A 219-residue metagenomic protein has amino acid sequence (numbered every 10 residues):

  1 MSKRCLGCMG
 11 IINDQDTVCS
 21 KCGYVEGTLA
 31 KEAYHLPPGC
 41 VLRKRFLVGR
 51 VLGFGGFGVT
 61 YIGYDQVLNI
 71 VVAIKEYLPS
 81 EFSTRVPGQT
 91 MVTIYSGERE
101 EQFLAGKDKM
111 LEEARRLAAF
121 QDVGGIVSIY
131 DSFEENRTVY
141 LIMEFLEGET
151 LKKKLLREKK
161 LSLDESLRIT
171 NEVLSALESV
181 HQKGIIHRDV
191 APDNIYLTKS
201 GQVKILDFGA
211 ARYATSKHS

Functional and structural regions predicted by a protein language model:
G49-G55, T60: Protein kinase glycine-rich loop
Y64-V71, L78-F82: Conserved N-lobe loop of protein kinases adjacent to the ATP-binding glycine-rich P-loop
V86-A119: AlphaC helix of the eukaryotic protein kinase fold
S132: Activation-segment/catalytic-loop signature of the eukaryotic protein kinase fold
N136-T150, K154: Conserved short submotifs of the Hanks-type protein kinase catalytic core that shape the nucleotide-binding pocket
I169-T170: Activation segment signature within eukaryotic-like protein kinase domains
L174-I185: Protein kinase catalytic-loop region centered on the HRD/HxD motif
